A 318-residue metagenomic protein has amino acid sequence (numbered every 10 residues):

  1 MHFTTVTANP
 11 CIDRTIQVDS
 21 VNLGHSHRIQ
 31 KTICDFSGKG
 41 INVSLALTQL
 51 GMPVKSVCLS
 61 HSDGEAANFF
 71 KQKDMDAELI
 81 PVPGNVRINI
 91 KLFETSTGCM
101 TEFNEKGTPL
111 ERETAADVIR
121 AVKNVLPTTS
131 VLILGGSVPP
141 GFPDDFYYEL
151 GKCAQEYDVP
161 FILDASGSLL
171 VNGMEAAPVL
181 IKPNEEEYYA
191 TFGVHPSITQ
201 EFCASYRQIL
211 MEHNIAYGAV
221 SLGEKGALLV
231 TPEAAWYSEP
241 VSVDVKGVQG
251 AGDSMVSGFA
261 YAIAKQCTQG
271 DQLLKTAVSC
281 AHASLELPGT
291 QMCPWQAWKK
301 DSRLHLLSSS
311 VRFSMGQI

Functional and structural regions predicted by a protein language model:
M1-G24: Positively charged, low-complexity intrinsically disordered leader regions
R28-V86: Substrate-binding N-lobe of the ribokinase-like
L45, I90-L92, G226-V230: Short beta-strand scaffold segments in enzyme catalytic cores
L92-T128: Conserved phosphate-binding/catalytic loop of the ribokinase/pfkB sugar-kinase fold
F93-T95, C99, L274, W295-I318: C-terminal domain-closing interface element
E102-N104, T129-G136, D164, K182-E185: Short beta-strands and strand-loop turn motifs
D145-E233: Conserved phosphate/ATP/ADP-binding segment of small-molecule kinases
H213-E224, E239-R303: Conserved post-catalytic alpha-helical subdomain immediately downstream of the catalytic base and nucleotide-binding
